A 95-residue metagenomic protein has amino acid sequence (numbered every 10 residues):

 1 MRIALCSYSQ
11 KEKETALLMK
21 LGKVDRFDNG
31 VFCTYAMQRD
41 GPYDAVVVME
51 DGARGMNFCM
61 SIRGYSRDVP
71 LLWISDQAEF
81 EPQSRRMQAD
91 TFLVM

Functional and structural regions predicted by a protein language model:
I3, L71-L72: Hydrophobic/aromatic residues located in beta-strands of well-ordered beta-sheets within soluble catalytic
L5-F32: Two-component/phosphorelay signaling modules centered on CheY-like receiver
S7-Y8, W73-A78: Conserved active-site segment of CheY-like receiver
Q10-A16, A53-G55, E79-Q83: Short, charged/polar "capping" segments at the starts of alpha-helices and the immediately preceding loops
K20, R67, M87-Q88: Short, structured coil segments at secondary-structure junctions
C33-T34, P42-S66, Q77-A78: Conserved phosphotransfer microenvironments
V46, L71, F92-V94: Two-component signal transduction core modules
N57, D76-L93: Alpha4 helix (beta4-alpha4-beta5 surface) of REC/receiver domains from two-component response regulators
